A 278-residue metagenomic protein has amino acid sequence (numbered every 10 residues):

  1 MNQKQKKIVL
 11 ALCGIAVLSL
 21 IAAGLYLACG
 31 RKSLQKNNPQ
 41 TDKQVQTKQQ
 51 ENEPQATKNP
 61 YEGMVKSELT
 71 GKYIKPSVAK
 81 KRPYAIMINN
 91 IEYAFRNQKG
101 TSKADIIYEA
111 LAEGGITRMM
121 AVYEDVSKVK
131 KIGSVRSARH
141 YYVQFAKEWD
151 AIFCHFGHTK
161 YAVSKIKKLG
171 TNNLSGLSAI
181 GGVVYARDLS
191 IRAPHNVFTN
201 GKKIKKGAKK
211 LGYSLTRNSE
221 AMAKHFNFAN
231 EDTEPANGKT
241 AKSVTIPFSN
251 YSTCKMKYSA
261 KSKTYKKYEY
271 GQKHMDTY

Functional and structural regions predicted by a protein language model:
N2-I15, A28-G30: N-terminal Sec-pathway targeting helices
Q5-L10, K36-I106, E113-Y278: A surface/extracellular/periplasmic glyco- and lipid-processing/surface-interacting theme
A23-N37: Hydrophobic single-pass membrane-insertion segments
